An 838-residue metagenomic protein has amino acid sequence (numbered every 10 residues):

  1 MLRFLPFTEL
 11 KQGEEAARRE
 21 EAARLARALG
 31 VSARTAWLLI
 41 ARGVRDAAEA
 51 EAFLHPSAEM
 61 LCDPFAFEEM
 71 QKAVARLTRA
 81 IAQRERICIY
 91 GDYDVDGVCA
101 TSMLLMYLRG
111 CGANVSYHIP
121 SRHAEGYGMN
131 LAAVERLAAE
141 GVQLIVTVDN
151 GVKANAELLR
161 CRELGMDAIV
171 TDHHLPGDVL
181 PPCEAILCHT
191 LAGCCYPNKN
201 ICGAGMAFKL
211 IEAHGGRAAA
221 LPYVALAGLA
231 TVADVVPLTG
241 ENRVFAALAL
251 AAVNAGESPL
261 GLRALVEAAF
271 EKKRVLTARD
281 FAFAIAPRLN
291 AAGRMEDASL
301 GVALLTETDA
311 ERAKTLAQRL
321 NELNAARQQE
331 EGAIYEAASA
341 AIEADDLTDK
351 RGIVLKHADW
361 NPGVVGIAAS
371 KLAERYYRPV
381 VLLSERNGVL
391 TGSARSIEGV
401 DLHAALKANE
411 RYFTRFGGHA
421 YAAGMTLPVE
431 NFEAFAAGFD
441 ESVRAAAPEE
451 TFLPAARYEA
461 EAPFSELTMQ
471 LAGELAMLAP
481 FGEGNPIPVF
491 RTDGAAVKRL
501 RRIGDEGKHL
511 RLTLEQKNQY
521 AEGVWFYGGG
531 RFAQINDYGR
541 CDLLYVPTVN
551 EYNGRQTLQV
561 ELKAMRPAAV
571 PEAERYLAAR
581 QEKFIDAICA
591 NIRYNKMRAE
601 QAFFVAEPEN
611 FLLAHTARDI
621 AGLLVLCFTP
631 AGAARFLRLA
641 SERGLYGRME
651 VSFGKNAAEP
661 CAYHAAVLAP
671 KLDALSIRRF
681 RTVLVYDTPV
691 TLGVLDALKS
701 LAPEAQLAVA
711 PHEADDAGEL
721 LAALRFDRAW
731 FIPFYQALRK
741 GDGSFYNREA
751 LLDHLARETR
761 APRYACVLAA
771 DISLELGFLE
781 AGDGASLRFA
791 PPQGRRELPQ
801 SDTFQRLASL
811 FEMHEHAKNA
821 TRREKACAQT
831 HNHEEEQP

Functional and structural regions predicted by a protein language model:
F7-L10, E15-L144, L164-G165, P182 (+4 more regions): Hydrophobic helix-and-loop "lid/oligomerization" segment in the mid-to-C-terminal part of catalytic domains
R42, K356-D359, L626-G632, F653-K655 (+3 more regions): Structural motif
D92-Y93, P120-H123, N150-G151, H173-P176 (+6 more regions): Short, ordered loop/turn segments at secondary-structure junctions
M103, P181-A233, Q706-H712, A722-F734: Short alpha-helices
R109, R243-P287, A291-S339, G352 (+5 more regions): Acidic, two-metal ion nucleic-acid-processing modules in DNA metabolism proteins
V148-I201: Histidine/acidic-residue-rich, glycine-tolerant segments that coordinate divalent metal ions
L382, E659-A674, T682-V685: Conserved two-lobed SF2 helicase motor
R679, P689-A769, F778: C-terminal helicase lobe
